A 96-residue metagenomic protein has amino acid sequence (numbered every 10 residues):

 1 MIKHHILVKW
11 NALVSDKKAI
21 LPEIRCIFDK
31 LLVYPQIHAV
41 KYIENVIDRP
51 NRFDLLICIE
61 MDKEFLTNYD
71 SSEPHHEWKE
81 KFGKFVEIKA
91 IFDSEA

Functional and structural regions predicted by a protein language model:
M1-D54, E64-T67, E95-A96: Short S/T/G/P-rich N-terminal loop/turn motif that feeds into the first structured element of a domain
C26, P35, E60-F92: An amphipathic, aromatic/His-enriched active-site/gating alpha helix that lines ligand/cofactor pockets
